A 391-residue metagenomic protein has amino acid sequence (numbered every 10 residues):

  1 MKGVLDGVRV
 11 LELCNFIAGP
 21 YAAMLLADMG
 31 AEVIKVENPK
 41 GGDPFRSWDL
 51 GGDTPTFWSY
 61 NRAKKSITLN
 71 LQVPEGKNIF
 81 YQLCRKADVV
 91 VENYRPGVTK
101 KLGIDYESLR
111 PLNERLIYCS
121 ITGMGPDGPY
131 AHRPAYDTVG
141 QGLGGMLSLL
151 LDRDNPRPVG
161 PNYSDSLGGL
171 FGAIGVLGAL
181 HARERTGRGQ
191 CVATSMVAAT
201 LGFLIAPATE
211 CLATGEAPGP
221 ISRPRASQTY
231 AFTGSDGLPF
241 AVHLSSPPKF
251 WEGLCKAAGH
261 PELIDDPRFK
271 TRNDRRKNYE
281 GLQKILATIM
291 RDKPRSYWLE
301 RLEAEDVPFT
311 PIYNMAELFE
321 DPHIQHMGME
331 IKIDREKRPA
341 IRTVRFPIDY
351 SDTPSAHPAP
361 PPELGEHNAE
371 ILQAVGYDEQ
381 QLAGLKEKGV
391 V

Functional and structural regions predicted by a protein language model:
M1-G175, A179-R188, G215, E363 (+1 more regions): N-terminal helix-loop segment corresponding to the beta1-alpha1 unit of nucleotide/adenylate-binding folds
F57, G219-P224, Y230-A231, R338-I341 (+1 more regions): Short Gly/Pro-enriched turn/cap motifs at secondary-structure boundaries
R157-L167, G189-C191, G219-T229, F240-A241 (+2 more regions): A short glycine-threonine-serine/GTX helix/turn-capping micro-motif
N162-L177, M196-L204, S246, F250: Mid-domain beta-loop-alpha active-site segment that forms a flexible, acidic cofactor/metal-binding surface
A179-G219: Substrate-binding/catalytic subdomain of NAD(P)-dependent oxidoreductase enzymes
Q228-E305, F309: Aromatic-enriched alpha-helical interface/lid elements that frame and gate functional surfaces
E303-M327: Conserved PLP cofactor-binding pocket of PLP-dependent enzymes
K337-G384: Flexible, small-/acidic-enriched active-site or ligand-binding loops
